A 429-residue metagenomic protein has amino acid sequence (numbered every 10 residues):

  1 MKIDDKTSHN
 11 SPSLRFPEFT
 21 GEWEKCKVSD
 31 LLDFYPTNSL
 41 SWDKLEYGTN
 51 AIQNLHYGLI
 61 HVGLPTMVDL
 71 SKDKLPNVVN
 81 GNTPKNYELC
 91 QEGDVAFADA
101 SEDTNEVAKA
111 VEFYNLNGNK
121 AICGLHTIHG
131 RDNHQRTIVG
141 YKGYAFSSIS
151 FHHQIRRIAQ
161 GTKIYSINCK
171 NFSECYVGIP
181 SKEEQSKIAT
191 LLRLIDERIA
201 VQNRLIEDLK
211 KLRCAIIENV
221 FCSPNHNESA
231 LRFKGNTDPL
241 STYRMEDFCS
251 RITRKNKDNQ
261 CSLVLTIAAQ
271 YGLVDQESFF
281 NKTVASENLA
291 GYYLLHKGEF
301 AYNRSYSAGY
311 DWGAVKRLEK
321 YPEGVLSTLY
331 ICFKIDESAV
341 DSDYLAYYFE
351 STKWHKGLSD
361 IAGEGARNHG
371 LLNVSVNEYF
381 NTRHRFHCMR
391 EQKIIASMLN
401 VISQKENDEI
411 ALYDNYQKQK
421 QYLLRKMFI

Functional and structural regions predicted by a protein language model:
M1-T20, E197, V201-P239, A411-I429: Short amphipathic coiled-coil heptad-repeat segments
S11-S39, R232-K257: Non-catalytic DNA-recognition/assembly elements of restriction-modification systems
D30-V177, E246-F386: DNA target-recognition domains and sequence-specific DNA-contacting regions of bacterial/archaeal
S101, L191-R193, Y306, M398 (+1 more regions): Short, surface-exposed secondary-structure boundary micro-motifs
K187-A189: Short, solvent-exposed loop/turn segments enriched in Ser/Thr/Gly
K393-S397: Hydrophobic alpha-helical segments characteristic of transmembrane helices
